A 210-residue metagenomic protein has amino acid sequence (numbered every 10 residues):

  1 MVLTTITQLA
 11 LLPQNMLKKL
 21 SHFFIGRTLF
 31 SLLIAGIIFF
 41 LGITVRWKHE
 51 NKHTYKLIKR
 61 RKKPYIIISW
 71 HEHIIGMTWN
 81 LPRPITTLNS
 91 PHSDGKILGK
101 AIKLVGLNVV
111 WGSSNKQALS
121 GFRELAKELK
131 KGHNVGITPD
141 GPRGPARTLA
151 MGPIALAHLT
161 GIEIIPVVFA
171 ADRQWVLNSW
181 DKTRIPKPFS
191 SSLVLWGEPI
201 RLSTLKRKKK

Functional and structural regions predicted by a protein language model:
L9-R83, L107, K187-S191: Membrane-anchoring hydrophobic helices of lipid-metabolizing enzymes
K48, N115-L119, A146: A conditional alpha-helix N-cap/helix-loop micro-motif detector
P64-K116, S120, T160, W175-L177: Catalytic core of membrane glycerolipid acyltransferases/transacylases, capturing the structured, soluble-facing
G112, T138, P166-V167: Generic beta-sheet signal
E124-L156, T160: Catalytic-site beta-strand/loop segments enriched in glycine and acidic/polar residues
L149-K208: A cross-family acyltransferase "interaction/gating" segment
